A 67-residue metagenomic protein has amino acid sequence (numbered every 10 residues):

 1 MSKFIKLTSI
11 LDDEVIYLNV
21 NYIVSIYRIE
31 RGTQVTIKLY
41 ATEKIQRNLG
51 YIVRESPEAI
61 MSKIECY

Functional and structural regions predicted by a protein language model:
M1-I16, N21-Y67: Acidic, Ser/Thr- and proline-rich intrinsically disordered linker/docking segments of eukaryotic scaffolds
